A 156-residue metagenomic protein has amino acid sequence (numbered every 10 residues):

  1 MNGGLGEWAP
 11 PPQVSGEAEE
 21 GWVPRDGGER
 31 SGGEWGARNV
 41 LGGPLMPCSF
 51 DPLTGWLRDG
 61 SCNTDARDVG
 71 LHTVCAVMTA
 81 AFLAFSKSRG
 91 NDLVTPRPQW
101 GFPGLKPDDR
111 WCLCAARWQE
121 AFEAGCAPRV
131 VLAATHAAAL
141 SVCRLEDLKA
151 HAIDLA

Functional and structural regions predicted by a protein language model:
G6, E17-A81, A152-D154: Extended boundary segments
V77-D92: Short, basic/aromatic beta-hairpin or loop at an interaction surface
V94-G101: Short alpha-helix capping/helix-loop boundary micro-motifs
W118-S141: Short, compositionally biased
A137-A156: Glycine- and charge-enriched low-complexity intrinsically disordered segments
